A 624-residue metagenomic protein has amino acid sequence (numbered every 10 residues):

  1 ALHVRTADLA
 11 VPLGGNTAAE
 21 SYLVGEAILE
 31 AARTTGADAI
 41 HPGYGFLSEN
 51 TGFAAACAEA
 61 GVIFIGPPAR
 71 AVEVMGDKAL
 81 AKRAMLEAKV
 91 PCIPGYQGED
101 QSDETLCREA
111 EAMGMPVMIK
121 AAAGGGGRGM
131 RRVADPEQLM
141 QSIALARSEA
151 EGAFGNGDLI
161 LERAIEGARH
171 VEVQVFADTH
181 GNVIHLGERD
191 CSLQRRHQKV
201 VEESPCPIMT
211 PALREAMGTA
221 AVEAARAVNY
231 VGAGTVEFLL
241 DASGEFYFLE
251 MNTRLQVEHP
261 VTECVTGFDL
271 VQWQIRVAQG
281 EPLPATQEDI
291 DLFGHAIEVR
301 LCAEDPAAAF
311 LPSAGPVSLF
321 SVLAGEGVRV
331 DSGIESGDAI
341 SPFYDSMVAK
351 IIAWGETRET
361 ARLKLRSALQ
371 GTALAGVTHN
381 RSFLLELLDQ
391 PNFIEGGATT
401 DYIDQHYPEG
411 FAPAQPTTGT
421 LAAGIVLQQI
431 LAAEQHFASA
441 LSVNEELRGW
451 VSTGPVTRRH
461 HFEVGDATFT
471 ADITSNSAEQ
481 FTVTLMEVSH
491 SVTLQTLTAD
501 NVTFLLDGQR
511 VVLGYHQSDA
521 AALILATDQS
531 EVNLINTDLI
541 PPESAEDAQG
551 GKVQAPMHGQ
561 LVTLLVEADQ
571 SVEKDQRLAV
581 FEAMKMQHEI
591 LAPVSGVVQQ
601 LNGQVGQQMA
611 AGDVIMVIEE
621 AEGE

Functional and structural regions predicted by a protein language model:
A1-V236, L240-H259: N-terminal beta-alpha lobe that positions the nucleotide/phosphoryl donor in ATP/NTP-coupled carboxylate activation
A39, E49-A56, E298, A308 (+1 more regions): Structured, non-catalytic alpha/beta "coupling" segments that mediate domain-domain communication and provide generic
A221, P260-V488, R577, Q607-E624: Catalytic cores of soluble metabolic enzymes centered on carboxylation/carboxyl-transfer
D269, S477-N501, L505-V512: Conserved nucleotide-binding/hydrolysis modules and their immediate coupling elements across P-loop/ASCE NTPase motors
A285-F293, D401, Q405-Y407, F411 (+1 more regions): Long, charged amphipathic helices and adjacent flexible linkers at domain junctions
E543-E624: Structured functional modules or segments
